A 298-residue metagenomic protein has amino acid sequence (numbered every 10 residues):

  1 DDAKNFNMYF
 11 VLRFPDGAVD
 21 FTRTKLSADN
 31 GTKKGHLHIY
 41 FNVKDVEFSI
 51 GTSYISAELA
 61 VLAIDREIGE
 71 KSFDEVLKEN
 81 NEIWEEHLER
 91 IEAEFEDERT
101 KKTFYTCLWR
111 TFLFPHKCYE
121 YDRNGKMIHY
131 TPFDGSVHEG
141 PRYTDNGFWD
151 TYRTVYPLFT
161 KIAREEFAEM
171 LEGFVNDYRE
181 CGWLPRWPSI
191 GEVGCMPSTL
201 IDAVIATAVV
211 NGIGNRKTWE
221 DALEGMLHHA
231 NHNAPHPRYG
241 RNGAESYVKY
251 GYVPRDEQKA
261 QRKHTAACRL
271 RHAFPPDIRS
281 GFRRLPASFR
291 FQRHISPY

Functional and structural regions predicted by a protein language model:
D1-N42, V46, S53-A57, E166-E169 (+2 more regions): Active-site cavity-forming subdomains of large catalytic enzyme subunits
D1-Y143: Beta-sandwich/jelly-roll carbohydrate-recognition scaffolds of carbohydrate-active enzymes
A60, I83-H87, D150-T151, G182-W183 (+1 more regions): Short acidic (Asp/Glu) and glycine-rich catalytic loops that position anionic groups and cofactors
V61, K117-N124, P157-T160, A168-L171 (+2 more regions): Short, solvent-exposed loop/turn and secondary-structure capping segments
I64-F73, E89-F95, R142-T144, V155-T160 (+4 more regions): Second-shell loop/turn segments in exported
V76, E96-R99, Y143-N146, F159-E166 (+3 more regions): Extracytoplasmic/periplasmic, Sec-exported soluble proteins
F104-E120, T144-F167, A203-I213, A273-L285: Alpha-helical support elements that line or immediately flank enzyme active sites and cofactor-binding pockets
S136-N146, Y152, G194: Feature activates predominantly on carbohydrate-active enzymes
